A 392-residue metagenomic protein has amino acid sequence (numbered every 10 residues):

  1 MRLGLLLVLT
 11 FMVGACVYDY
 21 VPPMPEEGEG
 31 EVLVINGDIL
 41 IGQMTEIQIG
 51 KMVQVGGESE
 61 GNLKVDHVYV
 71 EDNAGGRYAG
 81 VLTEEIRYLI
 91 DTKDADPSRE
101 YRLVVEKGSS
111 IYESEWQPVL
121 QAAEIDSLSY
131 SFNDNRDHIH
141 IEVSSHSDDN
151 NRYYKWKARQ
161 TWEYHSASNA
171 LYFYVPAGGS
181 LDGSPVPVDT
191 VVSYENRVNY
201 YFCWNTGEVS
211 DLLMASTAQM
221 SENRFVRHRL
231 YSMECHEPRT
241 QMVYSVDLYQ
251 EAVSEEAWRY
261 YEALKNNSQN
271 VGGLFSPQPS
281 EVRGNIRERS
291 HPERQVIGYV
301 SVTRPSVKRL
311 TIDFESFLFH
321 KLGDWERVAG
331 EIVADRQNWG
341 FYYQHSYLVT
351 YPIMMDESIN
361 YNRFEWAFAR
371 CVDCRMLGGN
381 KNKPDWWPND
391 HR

Functional and structural regions predicted by a protein language model:
M1-L7: Sec-dependent signal peptide recognition, specifically the positively charged N-region followed immediately by
M12-A15: C-terminal motif of bacterial Sec signal peptides marking the signal peptidase cleavage site
V17-R392: A sequence/structural signal for flexible, mid-protein segments enriched in small/helix-disrupting residues
